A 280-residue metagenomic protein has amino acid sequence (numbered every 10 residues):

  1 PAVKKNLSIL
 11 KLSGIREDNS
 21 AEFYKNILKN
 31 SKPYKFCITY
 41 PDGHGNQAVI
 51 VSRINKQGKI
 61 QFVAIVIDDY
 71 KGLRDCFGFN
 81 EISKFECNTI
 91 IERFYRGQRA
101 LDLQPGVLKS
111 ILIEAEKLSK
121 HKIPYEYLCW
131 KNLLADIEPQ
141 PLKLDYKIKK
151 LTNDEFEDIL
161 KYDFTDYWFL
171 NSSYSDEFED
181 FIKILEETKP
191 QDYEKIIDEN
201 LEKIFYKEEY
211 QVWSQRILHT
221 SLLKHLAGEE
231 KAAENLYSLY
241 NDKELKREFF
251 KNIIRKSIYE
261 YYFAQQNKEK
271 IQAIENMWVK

Functional and structural regions predicted by a protein language model:
K4-K280: Non-catalytic terminal/accessory regions
